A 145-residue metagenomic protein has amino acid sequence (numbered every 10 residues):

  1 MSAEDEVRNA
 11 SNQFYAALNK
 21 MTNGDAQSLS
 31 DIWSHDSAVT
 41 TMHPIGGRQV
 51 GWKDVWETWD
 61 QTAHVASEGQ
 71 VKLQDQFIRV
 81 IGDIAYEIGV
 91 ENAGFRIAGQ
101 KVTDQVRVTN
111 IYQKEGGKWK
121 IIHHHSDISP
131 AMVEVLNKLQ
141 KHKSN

Functional and structural regions predicted by a protein language model:
D5-N9, K20, A26-I81: A solvent-exposed, acidic/Ser-Thr-rich amphipathic alpha-helical stretch
W59, L73-I78, E91-A93, R107-Q113 (+1 more regions): Hydrophobic/aromatic beta-strand elements that line small-molecule binding cavities or substrate pockets in beta-rich
V65-E68, G94-T103: Short, cysteine-centered beta-strand-loop-beta hairpins and adjacent loop/turn segments enriched in charged/polar
G69-Q70, E87, T103-V106: Residue-level preference for beta-strand/loop junctions
I78-A85, Q100, Y112-K120: A short, structured loop/turn motif at beta-sheet edges
I88-G89, I122: Beta-strand residues in well-ordered beta-sheet regions across diverse protein folds
Q105-E134: Short beta-strand edge/turn micro-motifs at domain boundaries
P130-N145: Acidic/histidine-enriched, glycine/proline-rich intrinsically disordered or flexible terminal extensions
